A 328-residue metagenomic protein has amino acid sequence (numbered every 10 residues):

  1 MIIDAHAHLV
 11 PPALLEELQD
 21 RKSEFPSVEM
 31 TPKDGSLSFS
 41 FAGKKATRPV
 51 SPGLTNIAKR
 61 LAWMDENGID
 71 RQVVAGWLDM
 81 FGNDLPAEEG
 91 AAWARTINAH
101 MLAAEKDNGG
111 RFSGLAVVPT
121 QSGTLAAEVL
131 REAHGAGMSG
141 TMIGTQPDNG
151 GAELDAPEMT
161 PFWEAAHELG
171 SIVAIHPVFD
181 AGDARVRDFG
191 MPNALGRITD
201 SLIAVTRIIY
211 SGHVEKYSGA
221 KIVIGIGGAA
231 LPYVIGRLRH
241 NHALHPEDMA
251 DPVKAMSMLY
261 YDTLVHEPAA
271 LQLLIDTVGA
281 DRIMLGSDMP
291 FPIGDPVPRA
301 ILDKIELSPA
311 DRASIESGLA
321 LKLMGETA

Functional and structural regions predicted by a protein language model:
M1-A5, P12-R71, A99-D107, E128-R131 (+5 more regions): Mid-to-C-terminal alpha-helical segments outside catalytic/metal-binding sites
I3-A5, Q72-V74, S113-A116, T141-I143 (+4 more regions): Hydrophobic faces of well-ordered beta-strands that scaffold small-molecule active sites in alpha/beta enzyme cores
H8, V178-F179, G228, Y260 (+1 more regions): Catalytic metal-binding/acid-base residues of hydrolase active sites
P12, D183-A184, A230-I235, A269-L271: Short acidic/glycine-rich loop or secondary-structure boundary segments that cap or lie
V50-T55, G82-N83, P119-A126, N149-P157 (+3 more regions): Acidic-and-aromatic substrate-binding clefts and catalytic sites of carbohydrate-active enzymes
D70-A204: Active-site gating/metal-coordination segments in enzymes
I209-G212, K216-K254: Aromatic-lined glycan-binding groove of carbohydrate-active enzymes
